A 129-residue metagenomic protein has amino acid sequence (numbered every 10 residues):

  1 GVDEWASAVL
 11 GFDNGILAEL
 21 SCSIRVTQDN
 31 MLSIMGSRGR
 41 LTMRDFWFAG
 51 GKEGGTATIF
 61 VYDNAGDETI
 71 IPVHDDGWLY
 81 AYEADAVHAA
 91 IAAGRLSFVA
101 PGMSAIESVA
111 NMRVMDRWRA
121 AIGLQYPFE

Functional and structural regions predicted by a protein language model:
G1-G50, D85-R95: Contiguous beta-strand/loop segments that form the cofactor/metal-binding neighborhood of enzyme cores
D13, A86-E129: C-terminal helix-rich "cap/oligomerization" subdomain common to oxidoreductases
Q28, A81, M112: Loop/helix-junction capping segments adjacent to catalytic residues or to phosphate/diphosphate-binding pockets
L32, G50-A65: Short polybasic amphipathic segments
W47, Y80-Y82, W118: Tryptophan-centric aromatic hotspots in well-structured domains and transmembrane helices
G51, P72-D85, M103: Active-site loop of classical SDR/Rossmann-like NAD(P)-dependent oxidoreductases, centered on the catalytic Tyr-X3-Lys
G66-I70: Surface-exposed loop/edge segments in extracytoplasmic proteins
